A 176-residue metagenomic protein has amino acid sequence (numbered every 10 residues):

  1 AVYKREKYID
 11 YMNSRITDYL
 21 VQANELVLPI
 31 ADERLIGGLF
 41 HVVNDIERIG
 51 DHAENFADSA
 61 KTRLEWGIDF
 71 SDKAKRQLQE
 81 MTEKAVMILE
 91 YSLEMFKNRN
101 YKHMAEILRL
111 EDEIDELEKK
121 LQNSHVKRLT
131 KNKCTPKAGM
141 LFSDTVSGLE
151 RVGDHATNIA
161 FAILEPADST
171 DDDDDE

Functional and structural regions predicted by a protein language model:
A1-E176: Cytosolic, long alpha-helical scaffolding segments
